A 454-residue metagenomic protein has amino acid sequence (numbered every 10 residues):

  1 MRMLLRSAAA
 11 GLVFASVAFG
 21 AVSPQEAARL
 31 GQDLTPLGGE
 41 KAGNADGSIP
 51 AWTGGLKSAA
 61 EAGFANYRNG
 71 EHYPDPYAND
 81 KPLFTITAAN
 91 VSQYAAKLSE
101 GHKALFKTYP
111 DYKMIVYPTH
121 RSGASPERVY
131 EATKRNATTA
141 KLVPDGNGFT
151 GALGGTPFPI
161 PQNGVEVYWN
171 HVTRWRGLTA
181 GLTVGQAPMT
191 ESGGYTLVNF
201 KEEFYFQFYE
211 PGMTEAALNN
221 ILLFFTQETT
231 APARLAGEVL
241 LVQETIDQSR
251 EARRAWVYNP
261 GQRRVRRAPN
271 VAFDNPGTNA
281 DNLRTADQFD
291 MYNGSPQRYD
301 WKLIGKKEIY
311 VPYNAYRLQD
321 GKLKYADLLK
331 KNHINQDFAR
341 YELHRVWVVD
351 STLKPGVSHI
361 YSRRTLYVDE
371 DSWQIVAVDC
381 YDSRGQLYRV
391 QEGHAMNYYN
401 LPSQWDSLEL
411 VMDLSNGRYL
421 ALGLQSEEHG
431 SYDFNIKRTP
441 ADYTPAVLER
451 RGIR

Functional and structural regions predicted by a protein language model:
M1-A8: Bacterial N-terminal signal peptides that target proteins for export
A15-A18: N-terminal signal peptide c-region/cleavage motif recognized by signal peptidases
A21-V22, A27-G55, S99, T226-P296 (+1 more regions): Gly/Pro-enriched, hydrophobic low-complexity segments that function as extracytoplasmic propeptides/linkers
P24-A252, N259: Solvent-exposed N-terminal domain segments of exported/luminal and surface proteins
T183-A187, E191, T196-A233, F289-L366 (+1 more regions): Extended beta-strand-rich segments in extracellular/periplasmic secretory proteins, especially within noncatalytic
E427-R454: Long, C-terminal catalytic modules of enzymes
